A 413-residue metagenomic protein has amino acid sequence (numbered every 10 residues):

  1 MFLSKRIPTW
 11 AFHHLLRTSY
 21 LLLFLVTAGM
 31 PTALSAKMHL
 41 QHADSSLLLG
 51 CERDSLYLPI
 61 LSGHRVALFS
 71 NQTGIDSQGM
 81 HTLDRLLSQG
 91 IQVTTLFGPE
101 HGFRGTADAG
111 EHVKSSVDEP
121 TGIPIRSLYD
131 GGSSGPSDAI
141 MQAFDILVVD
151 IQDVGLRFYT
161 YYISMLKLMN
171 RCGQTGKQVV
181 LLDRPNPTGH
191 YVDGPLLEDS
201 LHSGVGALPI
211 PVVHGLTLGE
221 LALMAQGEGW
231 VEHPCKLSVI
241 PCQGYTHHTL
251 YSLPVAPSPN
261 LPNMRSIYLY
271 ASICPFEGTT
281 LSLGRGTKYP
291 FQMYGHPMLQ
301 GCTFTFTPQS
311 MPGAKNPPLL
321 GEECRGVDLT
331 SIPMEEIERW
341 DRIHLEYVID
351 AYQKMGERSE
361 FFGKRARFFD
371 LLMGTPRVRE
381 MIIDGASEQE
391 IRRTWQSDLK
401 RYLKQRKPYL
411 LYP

Functional and structural regions predicted by a protein language model:
M1-Q41: Bacterial Sec-dependent N-terminal signal peptides
T94-H101, L182: Short internal beta-strands
G105-G110, V180-H202: Glycine-rich, charge-decorated loop segments at or immediately adjacent to ligand/cofactor-binding or catalytic sites
K114-A143, L156: Glycine-rich oxoanion-binding loops at beta->alpha junctions
D153-M165: Glycine/threonine-rich flexible loop motifs
H202-S272: Conserved anion/nucleotide-ligand pocket segment
Q243-E322: Glycine-rich, aromatic-lined ligand/substrate-binding cores of catalytic and carbohydrate-binding domains
P290, Y294-T394: Conserved functional hotspot residues or short segments at active or partner-binding sites across diverse domains
